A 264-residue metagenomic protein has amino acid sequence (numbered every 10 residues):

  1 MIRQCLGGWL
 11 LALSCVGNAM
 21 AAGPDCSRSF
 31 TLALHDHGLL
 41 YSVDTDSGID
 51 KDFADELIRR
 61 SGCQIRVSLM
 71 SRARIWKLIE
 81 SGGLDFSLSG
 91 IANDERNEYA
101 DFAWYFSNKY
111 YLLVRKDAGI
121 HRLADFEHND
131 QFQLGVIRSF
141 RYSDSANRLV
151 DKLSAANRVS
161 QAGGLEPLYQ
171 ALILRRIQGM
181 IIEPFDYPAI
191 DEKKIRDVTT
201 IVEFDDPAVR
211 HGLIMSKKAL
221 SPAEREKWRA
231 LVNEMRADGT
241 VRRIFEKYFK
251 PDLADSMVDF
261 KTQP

Functional and structural regions predicted by a protein language model:
A22-I91, E95-E98, Q161, D238 (+1 more regions): Extracytoplasmic small-molecule ligand-binding "clamshell" domains of the periplasmic binding protein/Venus flytrap
R28-V43, A124-Y142: Short loop->beta-strand "edge-of-pocket" segments that line small-molecule binding or catalytic clefts across diverse
L34-H37, N108-K109, K193-V232, P251-P264: Periplasmic-binding protein-like
K51-R60, A124-Q133, F140, I214-D252: Extended ligand-binding regions for polar small-molecule ligands
A54-C63, W104-Y105, E127-D130, S139-A162 (+2 more regions): Ligand-binding cleft/hinge of the Venus flytrap
D55, Q64-H128, S139-Y142, I201-D206: Acidic, polar ligand-binding/catalytic clefts
Q64, R141-N157, V232-P264: Ligand-binding clefts/hinges and TM-proximal coupling segments of bilobed small-molecule sensing domains
S68-L69, A73-D85, D125-E127, L165-D186 (+1 more regions): Short helices/loops that flank or line small-molecule/ion binding pockets
